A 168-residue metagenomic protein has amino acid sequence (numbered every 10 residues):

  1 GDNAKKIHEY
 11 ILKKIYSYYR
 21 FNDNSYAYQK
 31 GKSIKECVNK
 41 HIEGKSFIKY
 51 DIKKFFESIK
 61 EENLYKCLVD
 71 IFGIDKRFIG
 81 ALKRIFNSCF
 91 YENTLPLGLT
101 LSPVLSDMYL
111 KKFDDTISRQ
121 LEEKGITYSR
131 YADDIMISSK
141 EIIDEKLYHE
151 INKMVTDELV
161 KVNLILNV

Functional and structural regions predicted by a protein language model:
G1-K5, E62: Terminal low-complexity, intrinsically disordered regions
A4-K49, K54: Active-site-proximal segment of RNA-dependent polymerases
K40-A132, M136-V168: Conserved polymerase palm-domain catalytic core
